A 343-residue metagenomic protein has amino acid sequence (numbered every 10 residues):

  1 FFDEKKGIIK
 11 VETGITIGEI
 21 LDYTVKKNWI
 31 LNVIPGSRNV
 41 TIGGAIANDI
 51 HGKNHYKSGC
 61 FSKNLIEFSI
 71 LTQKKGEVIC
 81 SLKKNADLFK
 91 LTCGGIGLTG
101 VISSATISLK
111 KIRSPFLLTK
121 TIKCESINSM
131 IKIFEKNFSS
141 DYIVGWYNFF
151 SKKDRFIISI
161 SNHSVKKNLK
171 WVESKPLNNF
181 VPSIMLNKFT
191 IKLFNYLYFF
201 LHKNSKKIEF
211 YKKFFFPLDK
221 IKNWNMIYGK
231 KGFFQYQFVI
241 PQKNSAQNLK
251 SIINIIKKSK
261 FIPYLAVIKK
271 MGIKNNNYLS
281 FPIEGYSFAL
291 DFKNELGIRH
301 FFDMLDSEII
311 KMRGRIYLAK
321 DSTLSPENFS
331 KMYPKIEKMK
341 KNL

Functional and structural regions predicted by a protein language model:
F1-L343: Noncatalytic alpha-helical scaffold of FAD-dependent oxidoreductases
